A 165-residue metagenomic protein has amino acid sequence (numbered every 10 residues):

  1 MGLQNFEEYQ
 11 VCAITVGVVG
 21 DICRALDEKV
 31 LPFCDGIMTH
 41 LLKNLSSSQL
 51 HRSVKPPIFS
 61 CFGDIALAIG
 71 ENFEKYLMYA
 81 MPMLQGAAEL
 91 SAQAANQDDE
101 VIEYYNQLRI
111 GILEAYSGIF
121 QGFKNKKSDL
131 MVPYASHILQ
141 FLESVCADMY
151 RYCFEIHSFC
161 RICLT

Functional and structural regions predicted by a protein language model:
M1-T165: Karyopherin-beta/Importin-beta family HEAT-repeat alpha-solenoid scaffold
